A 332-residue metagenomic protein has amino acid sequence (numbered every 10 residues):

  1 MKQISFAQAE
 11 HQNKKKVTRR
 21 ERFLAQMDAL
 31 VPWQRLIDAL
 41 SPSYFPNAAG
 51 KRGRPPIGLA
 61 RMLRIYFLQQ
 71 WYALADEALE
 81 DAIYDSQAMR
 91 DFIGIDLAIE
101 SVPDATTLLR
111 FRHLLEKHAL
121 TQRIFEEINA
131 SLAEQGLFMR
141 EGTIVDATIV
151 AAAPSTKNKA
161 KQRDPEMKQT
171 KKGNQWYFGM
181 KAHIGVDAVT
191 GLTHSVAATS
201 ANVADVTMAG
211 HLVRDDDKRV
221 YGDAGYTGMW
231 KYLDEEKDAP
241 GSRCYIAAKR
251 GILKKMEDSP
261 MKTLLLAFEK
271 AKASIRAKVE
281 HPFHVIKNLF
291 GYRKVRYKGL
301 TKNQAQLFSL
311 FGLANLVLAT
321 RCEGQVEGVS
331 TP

Functional and structural regions predicted by a protein language model:
M1-Q34, D38, P42, Q325-P332: Charged, often Cys/His-bearing segments associated with DNA-binding zinc-finger transcription factors
K2-A7, L59, E77, D81-D85 (+7 more regions): Polybasic low-complexity intrinsically disordered regions
Q3-E10, K14, K218-R219, A224-T301 (+1 more regions): Helix-centered, glycine/charged polyanion-binding patches within enzymatic domains that contact phosphate-containing
A39-R54: Short, Lys/Arg-enriched N-terminal segment that forms or immediately precedes the first helix of a structured domain
R52-L59, K172-N174, K298-L307: Structural motif
P56, Q70-W71, A75-A78: Composition-driven recognition of low-complexity segments enriched in small/aliphatic/hydroxylated residues
R61-A73: Alpha-helical support elements that line or immediately flank enzyme active sites and cofactor-binding pockets
F67-Q70, A314-L318: Short glycine/serine- and small hydrophobic-enriched flexible loop segments
